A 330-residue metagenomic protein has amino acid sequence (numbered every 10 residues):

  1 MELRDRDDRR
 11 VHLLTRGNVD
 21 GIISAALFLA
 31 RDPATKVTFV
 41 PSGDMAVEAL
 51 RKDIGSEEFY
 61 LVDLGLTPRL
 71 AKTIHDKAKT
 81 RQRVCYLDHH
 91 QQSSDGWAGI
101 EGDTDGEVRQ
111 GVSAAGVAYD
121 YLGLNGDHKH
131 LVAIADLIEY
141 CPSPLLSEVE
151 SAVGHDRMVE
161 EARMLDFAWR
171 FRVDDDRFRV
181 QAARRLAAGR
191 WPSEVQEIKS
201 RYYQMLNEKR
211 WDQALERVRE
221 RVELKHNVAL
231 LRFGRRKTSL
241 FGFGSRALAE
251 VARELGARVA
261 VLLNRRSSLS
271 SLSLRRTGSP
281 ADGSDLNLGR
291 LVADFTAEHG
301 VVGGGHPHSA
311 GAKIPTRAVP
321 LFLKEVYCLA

Functional and structural regions predicted by a protein language model:
E2-V11, G99-N227, V251-E254: A structured phosphate/pyrophosphate-recognition subdomain
R6-I54: Anionic-ligand anchoring segments at beta-strand to alpha-helix junctions in alpha/beta enzyme folds, i.e., glycine
T15-G17, V62-L66, R232-R236: Structural motif
S24, A229-A330: Glycine-rich, acidic loop segments that terminate in or are immediately followed by a histidine
S24-R31, A114-L122, A247-L248: Buried hydrophobic packing segments
F28, D63, D88, A118 (+2 more regions): Divalent metal-coordination and catalytic microenvironments
P33-W97: Glycine/small-residue-rich interface belts in oligomeric ring/scaffold proteins and their assembly partners
Y60, C85-L87, G106-E107, A229 (+1 more regions): Hydrophobic/aromatic beta-strand patches that form the interior of the parallel beta-sheet core in alpha/beta enzyme
